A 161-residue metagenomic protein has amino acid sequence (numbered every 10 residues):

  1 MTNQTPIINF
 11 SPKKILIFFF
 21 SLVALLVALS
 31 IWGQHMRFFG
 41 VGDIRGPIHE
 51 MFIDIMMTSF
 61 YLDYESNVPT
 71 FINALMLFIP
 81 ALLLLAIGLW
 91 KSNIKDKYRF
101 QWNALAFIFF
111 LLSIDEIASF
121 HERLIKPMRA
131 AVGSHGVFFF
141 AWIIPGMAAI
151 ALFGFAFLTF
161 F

Functional and structural regions predicted by a protein language model:
Q4-F20: N-terminal membrane topogenic signal
F19-I31, I72-K91: First transmembrane helix
S21, R99-S113: Transmembrane alpha-helical segments of multi-pass membrane proteins
S21-I48: Alpha-helical transmembrane segments of multi-pass membrane proteins
G42-S66: Perimembrane loop-to-helix junctions flanking transmembrane segments
S66-I79, S134-F155: Membrane-interface loop-to-helix entry segments
L89-F100, T159-F161: Membrane-interface helix-boundary motifs at transmembrane edges
F110-I125: Transmembrane alpha-helix/helix-exit interface in multi-pass inner-membrane proteins
